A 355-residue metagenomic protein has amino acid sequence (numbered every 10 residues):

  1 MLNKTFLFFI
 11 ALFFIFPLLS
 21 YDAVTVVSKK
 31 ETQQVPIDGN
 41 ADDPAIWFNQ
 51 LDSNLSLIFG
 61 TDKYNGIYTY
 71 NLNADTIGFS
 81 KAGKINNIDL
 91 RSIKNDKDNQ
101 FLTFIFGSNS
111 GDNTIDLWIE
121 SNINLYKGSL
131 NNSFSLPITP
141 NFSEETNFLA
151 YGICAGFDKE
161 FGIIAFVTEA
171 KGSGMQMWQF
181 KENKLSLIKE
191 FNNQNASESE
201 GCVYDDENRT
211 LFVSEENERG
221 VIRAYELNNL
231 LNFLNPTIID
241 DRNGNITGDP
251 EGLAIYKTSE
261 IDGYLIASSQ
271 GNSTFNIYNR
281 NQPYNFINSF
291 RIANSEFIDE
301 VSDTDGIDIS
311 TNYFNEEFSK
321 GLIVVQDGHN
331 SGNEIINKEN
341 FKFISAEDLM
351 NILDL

Functional and structural regions predicted by a protein language model:
M1-L2: N-terminal secretory signal peptides that target proteins for export/translocation
T5-I15: Sec-dependent N-terminal signal peptides
S20-L355: Sequence/structural signature of beta-propeller domains
